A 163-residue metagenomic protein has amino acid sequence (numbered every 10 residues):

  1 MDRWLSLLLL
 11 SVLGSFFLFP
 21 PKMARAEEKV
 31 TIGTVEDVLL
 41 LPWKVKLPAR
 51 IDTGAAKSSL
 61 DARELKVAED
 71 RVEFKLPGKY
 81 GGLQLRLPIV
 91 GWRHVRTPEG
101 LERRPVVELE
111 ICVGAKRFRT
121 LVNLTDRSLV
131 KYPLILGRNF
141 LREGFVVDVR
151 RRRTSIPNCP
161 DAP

Functional and structural regions predicted by a protein language model:
M1-L5: Positively charged n-region of N-terminal signal peptides that target proteins for export
L7-L18: Bacterial N-terminal signal peptides
A24-P163: Pepsin/retropepsin-fold aspartyl endopeptidases
